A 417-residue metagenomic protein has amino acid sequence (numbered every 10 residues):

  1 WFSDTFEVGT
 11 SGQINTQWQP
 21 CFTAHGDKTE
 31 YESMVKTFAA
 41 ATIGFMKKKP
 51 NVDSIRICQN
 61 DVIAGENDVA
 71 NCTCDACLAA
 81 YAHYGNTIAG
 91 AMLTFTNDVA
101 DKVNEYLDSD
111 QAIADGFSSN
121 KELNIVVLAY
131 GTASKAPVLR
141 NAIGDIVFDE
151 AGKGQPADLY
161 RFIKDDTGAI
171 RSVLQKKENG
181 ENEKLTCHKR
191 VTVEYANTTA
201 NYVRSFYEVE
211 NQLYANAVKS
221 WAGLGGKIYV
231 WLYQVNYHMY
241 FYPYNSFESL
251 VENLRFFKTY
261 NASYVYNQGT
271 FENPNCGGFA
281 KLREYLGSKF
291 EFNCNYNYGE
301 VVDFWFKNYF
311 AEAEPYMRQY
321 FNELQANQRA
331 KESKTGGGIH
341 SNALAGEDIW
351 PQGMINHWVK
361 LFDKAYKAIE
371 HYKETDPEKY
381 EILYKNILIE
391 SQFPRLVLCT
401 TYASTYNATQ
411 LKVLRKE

Functional and structural regions predicted by a protein language model:
W1-I14, S54-Q59, E122-V126, Q268: Glycine-rich, aromatic-flanked loop segments that form ligand/cofactor-binding clefts across common enzyme folds
W1-W18, K227-H238: N-terminal small/glycine-rich loop or linker at the start of catalytic domains across soluble metabolic enzymes
D4, G9, T16, E32-K36 (+17 more regions): Polar/charged alpha-helical tracts
Q19, T23-D27, Y31-A222, L232: Gly/Pro-rich turn-and-neighbor structural signature
E30-M34, G44-K47, Y195, N201 (+1 more regions): Structured mid-domain segments that build the active-site/substrate or prosthetic-cofactor binding neighborhood
A64, F247, R283, K331-E332: Alpha-helix boundary/capping detector
V127-D149, G154-D158, G225-H238, E252-Y260 (+4 more regions): Short flexible/disordered coil segments
N261, G287-E417: Catalytic domains of carbohydrate-active enzymes that cleave complex glycans
